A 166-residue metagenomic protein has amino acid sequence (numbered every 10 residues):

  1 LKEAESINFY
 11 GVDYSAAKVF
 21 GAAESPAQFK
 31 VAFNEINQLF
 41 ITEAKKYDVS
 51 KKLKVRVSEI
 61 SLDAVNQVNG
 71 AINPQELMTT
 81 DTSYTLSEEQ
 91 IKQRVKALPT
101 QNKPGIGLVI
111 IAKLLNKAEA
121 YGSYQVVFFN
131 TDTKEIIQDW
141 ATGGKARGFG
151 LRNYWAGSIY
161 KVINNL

Functional and structural regions predicted by a protein language model:
L1-G21, Y84-K103, L115-L166: C-terminal/domain-edge helix-coil "capping" segments
L1-M78: A structural "domain/chain start" motif
V65-I110: Mid-length scaffold segments of soluble, non-membrane domains
